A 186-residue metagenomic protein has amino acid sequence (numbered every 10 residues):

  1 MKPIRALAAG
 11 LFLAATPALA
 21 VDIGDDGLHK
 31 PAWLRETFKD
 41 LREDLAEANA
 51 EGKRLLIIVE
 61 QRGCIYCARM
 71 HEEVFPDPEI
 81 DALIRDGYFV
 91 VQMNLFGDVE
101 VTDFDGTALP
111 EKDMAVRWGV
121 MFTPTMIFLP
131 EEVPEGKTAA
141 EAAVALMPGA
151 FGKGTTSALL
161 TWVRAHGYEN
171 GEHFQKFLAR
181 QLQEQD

Functional and structural regions predicted by a protein language model:
M1-A8: Bacterial N-terminal signal peptides that target proteins for export
T16-A20: Sec/Tat signal peptide C-region and signal peptidase I cleavage site
V21-L45: N-terminal "domain-start" segment that seeds a small globular fold
E36-L55, I84: A short beta-strand-turn-helix
E51-I65: Short active-site neighborhood of thiol/selenol oxidoreductases, capturing the structured segment around
Q61-F75: Conserved redox-active cysteine motifs that mediate thiol-disulfide chemistry, especially di-cysteine Cys-X(1-2)-Cys
D77-L109: Thiol-based oxidoreductase modules, predominantly thioredoxin-like and allied folds used for disulfide exchange
V116-N170: Non-catalytic, surface beta->alpha helical segment in thiol-disulfide oxidoreductase systems
